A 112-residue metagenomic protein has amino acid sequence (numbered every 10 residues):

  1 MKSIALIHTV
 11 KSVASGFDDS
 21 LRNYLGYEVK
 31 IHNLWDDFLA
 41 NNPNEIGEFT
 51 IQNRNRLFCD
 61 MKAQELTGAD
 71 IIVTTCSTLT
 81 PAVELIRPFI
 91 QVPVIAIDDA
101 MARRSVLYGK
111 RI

Functional and structural regions predicted by a protein language model:
M1-I112: Non-catalytic structural scaffold of enzyme domains
